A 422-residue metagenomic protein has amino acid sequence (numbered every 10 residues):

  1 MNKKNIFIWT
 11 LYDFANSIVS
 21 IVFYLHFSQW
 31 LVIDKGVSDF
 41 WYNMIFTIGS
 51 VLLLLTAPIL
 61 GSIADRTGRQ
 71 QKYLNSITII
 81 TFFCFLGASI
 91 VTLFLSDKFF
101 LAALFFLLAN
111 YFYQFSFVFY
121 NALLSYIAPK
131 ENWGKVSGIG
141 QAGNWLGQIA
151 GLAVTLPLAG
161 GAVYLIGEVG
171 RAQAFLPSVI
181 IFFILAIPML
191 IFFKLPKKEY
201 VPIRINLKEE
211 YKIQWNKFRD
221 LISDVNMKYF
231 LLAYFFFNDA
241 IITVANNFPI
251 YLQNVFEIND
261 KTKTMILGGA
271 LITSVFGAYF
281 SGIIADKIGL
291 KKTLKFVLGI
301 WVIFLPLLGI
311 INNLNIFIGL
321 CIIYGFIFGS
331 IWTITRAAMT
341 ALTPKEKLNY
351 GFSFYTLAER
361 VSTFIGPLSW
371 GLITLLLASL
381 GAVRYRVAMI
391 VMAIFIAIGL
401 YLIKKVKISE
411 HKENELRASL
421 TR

Functional and structural regions predicted by a protein language model:
M1-K3, P196-L231: Juxtamembrane intracellular "pre-TM" segments in multi-pass secondary transporters
M1-L54, N226-F256, K263-I266: Helix-loop boundary and gating motifs at the non-cytosolic
L55-R69, F276-L290, T374: Helix-to-loop junctions at the C-terminal end of transmembrane segments in multipass secondary transporters
K72-G87, K292-L307: Structural signature of the two symmetry-related core transmembrane helices
C84, D97-S116, I316-S330: Hydrophobic core of transmembrane alpha-helices in multi-pass small-molecule transporters, especially MFS/SLC-type
I90, I181-F192, I390-R422: Multi-pass alpha-helical transporter architecture, strongest for 12-TM Major Facilitator/SLC carriers used
S137-A159, T356-P367: Glycine-rich segments within core transmembrane alpha-helices of 12-TM secondary carriers
A159-I180, L372-I396: A membrane-interface helix-boundary motif in multi-pass transporters
